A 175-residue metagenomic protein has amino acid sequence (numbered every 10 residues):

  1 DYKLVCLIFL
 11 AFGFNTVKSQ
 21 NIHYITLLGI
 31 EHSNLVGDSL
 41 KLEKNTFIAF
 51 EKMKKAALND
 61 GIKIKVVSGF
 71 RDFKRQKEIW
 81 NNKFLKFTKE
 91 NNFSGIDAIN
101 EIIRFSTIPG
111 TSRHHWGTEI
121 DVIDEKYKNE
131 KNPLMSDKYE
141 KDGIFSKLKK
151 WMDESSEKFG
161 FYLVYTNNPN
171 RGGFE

Functional and structural regions predicted by a protein language model:
L4-F12: Sec-dependent N-terminal signal peptides
F12-E175: Extracytoplasmic cell-surface/polysaccharide-interacting catalytic and binding patches
